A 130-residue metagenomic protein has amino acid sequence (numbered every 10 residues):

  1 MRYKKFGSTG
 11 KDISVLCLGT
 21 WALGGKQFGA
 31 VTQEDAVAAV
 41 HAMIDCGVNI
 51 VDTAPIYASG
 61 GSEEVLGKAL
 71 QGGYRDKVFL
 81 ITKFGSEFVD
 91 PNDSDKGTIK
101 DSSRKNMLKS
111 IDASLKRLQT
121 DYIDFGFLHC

Functional and structural regions predicted by a protein language model:
M1-V78: N-terminal binding-site loop/beta-alpha segment at the start of enzyme catalytic domains that lines or forms
A22, Y57, F84-F88, F127-H129: Active-site-proximal loop/turn and secondary-structure-junction residues that shape catalytic pockets, frequently
A22-Q27, F88-S94: A short acidic, helix-capping loop that chelates divalent metal ions and anchors anionic groups
M43, K83, R117: Conserved catalytic core of Hanks-type protein kinase domains
I50-T53, I81-T82, Y122-L128: Short beta-strand segments at enzyme active-site cores
V65-A69, K83, N106-A113: Generic beta-strand or strand-like secondary-structure segments
G72-N92: N-terminal glycine-rich cofactor-binding segment that shapes the pocket for flavin-like pterin cofactors
P91-C130: Glycine/proline-rich, positively charged, aromatic-decorated active-site loop/lid region on the catalytic face
